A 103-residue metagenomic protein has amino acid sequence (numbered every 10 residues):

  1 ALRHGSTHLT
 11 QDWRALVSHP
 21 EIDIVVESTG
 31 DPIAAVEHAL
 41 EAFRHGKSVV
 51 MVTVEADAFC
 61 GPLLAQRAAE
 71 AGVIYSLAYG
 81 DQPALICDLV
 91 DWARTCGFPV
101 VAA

Functional and structural regions predicted by a protein language model:
A1-H45: N-terminal glycine-/serine-/threonine-rich beta1-alpha1-beta2 phosphate-ribose binding loop of Rossmann-like
L2-H8, A71-V73, F98: A short helix-to-beta-strand connector/capping loop
T10, V50-M51, S76, V101: Structural detector of well-ordered beta-strand residues that form the stable sheet scaffold of enzyme domains
T29, I33-H45, V52-D81, I86-W92: Rossmann-fold NAD(P)-binding glycine/threonine-rich loop
D91-A103: Active-site-lining helix/loop region of Rossmann-like oxidoreductase modules
